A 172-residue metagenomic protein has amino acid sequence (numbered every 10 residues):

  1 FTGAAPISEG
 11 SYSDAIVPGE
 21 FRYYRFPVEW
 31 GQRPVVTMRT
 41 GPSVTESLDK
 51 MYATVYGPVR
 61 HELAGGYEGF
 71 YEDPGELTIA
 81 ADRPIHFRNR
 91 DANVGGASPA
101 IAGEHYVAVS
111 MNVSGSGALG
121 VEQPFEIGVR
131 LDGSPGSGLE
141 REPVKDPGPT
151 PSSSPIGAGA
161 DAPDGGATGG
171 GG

Functional and structural regions predicted by a protein language model:
F1-A4: Predominantly extracellular/luminal regions of secreted and cell-surface proteins, especially disulfide-bonded
G10-V28, R33: Non-catalytic, beta-strand-enriched accessory regions in extracellular/secretory proteins and membrane protein
R33, K50-Y52: Exposed beta-strand and adjacent loop surfaces of beta-rich binding modules that mediate intermolecular recognition
P34-P42: A short beta-strand element within beta-rich, extracytoplasmic domains of secreted/secretory-pathway proteins
G41-S47, T54-G171: Membrane-proximal extracellular "stem/stalk" segments of glycoproteins immediately N-terminal to a transmembrane helix
